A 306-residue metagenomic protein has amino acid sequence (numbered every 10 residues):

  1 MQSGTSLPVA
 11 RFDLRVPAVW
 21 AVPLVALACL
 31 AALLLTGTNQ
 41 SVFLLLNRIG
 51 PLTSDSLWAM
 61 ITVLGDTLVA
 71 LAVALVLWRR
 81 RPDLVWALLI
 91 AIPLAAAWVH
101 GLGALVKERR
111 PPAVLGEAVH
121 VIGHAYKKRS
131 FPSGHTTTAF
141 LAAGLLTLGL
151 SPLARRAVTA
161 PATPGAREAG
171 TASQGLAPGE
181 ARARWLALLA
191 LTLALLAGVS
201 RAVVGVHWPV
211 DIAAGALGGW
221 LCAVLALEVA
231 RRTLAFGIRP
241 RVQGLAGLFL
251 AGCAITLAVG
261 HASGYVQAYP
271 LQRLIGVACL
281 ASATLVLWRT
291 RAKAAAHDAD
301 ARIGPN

Functional and structural regions predicted by a protein language model:
M1-V69, G101-K128, R291-N306: N-terminal transmembrane-helix/juxtamembrane module of multi-pass inner/ER membrane proteins
P8-V16, R79-L88, P164, G175 (+1 more regions): Membrane-interface helix-loop-helix junctions at transmembrane boundaries of multi-pass membrane enzymes, predominantly
V19-A32, L94, L191-T192, F249-A254: Alpha-helical transmembrane segments
L57-A59, W86, E180-R184: Membrane-interface alpha-helices at helix entry/exit sites of multi-pass transporters
L71, L75, G101, G198-V199: Alpha-helical transmembrane segments of multipass membrane proteins
A74-W98, A187: Interfacial segments of alpha-helical transmembrane regions
L88-R110, A213: Membrane helix-loop-helix hairpins that form the core translocation module of multi-pass transporters
I122-K293: Membrane-embedded catalytic cores of phosphoryl/pyrophosphoryl-handling enzymes
